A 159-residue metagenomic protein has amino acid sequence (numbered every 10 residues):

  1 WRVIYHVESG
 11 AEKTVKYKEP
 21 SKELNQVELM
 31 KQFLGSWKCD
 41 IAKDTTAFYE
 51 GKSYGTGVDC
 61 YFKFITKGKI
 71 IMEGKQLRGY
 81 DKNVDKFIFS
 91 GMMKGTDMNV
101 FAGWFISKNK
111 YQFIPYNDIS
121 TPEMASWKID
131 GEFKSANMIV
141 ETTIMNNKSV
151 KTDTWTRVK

Functional and structural regions predicted by a protein language model:
W1-S9, W37: Short beta-strand edge/turn micro-motifs at domain boundaries
I4, I71, V150-T152: Local beta-strand/beta-hairpin segments that build beta-sheet-rich folds
A11-E23: N-terminal pre-domain segments of enzymes
P20-S36: N-terminal helix-cap/turn-to-beta initiation motif at the start of protein domains
K31-Q32, K38-W127: Central antiparallel beta-sheet cores of small beta-barrel/beta-sandwich binding domains
S126-A136: Extended Gly/Ser/Thr-rich low-complexity repeat segments, especially those forming or decorating extracellular
E141-K148: Short, exposed beta-strand-loop hairpins at the edges of beta-sheets in extracellular/periplasmic proteins
D153-V158: Short, low-complexity, Pro/Ser/Thr/Gly-rich segments in the mature regions of secreted, periplasmic
